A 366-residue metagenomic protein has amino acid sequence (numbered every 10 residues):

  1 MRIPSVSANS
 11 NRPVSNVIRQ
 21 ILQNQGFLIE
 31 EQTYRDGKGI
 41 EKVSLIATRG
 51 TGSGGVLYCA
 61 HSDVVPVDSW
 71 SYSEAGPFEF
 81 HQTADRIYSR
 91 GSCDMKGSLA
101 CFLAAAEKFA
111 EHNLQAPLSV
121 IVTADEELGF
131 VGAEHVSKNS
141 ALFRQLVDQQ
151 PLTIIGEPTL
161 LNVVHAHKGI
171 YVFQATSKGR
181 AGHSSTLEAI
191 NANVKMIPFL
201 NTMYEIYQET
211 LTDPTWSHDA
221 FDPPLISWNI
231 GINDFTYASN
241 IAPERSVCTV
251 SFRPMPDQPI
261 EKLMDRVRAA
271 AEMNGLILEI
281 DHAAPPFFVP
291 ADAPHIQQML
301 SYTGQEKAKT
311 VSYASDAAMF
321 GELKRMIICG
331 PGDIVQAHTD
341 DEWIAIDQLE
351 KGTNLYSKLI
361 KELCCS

Functional and structural regions predicted by a protein language model:
M1-Y88, K108-L114: Acidic/His- and Gly-rich active-site-bordering loop/insert found across diverse amide/peptide-bond hydrolases
E30, G37, L211-A220, N229 (+1 more regions): An extended, acidic, His-containing surface patch that forms the Zn2+-binding/catalytic region of metallohydrolases
V67-T83, Q149-Q150, H165-T176: Acidic-glycine-rich active-site phosphate/pyrophosphate-binding loop
T83-D85, A105-V120, R144-V147, M203-D213 (+3 more regions): Phosphate-handling active-site elements
D85-C101: Glycine/serine-rich anion-binding loops at beta->alpha junctions that coordinate negatively charged ligand groups
K96-V172: Acidic/histidine-rich catalytic neighborhood of metal-dependent amide-processing enzymes
N162-K195, P254-M299: Metal-dependent peptidase/peptidase-like ectodomains
S185-N233, I241, P256-I277: Acidic-enriched catalytic cores of C-N bond-cleaving enzymes acting on peptides and small amides
